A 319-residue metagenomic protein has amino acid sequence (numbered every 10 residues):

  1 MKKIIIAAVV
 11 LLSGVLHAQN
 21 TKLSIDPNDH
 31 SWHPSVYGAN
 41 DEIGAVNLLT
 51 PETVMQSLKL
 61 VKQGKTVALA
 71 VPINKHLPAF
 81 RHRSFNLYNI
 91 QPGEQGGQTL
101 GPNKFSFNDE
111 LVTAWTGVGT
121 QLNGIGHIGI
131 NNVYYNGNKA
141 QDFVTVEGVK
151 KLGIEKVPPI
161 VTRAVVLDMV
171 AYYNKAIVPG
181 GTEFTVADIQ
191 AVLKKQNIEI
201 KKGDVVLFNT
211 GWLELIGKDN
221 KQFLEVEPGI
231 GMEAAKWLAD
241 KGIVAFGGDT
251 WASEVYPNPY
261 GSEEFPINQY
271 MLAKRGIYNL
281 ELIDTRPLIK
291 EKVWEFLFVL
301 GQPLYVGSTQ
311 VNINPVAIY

Functional and structural regions predicted by a protein language model:
M1-T21: Bacterial Sec-dependent N-terminal signal peptides
Q19-Y319: Active-/binding-site microenvironments in catalytic and ligand-binding cores
